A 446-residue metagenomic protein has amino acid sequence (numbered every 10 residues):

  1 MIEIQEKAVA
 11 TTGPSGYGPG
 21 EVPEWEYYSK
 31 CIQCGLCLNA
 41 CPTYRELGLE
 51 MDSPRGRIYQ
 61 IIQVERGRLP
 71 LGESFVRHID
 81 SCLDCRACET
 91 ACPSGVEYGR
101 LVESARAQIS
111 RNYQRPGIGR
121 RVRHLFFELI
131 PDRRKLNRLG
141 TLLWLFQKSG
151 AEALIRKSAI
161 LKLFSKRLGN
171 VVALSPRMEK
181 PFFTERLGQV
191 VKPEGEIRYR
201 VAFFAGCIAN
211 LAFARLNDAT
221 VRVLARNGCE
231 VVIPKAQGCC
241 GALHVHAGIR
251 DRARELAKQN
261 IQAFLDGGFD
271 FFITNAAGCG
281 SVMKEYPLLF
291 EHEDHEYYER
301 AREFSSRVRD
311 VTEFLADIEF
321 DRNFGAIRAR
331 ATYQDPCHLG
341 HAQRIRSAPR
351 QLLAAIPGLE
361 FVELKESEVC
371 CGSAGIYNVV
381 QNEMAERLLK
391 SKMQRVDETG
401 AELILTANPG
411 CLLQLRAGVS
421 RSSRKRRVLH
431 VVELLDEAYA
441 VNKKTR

Functional and structural regions predicted by a protein language model:
I2-G20, Y44-R77, G95-L125, R424-L434: Non-heme iron-sulfur electron-transfer modules
G16-Y28, R68-I79, K192, A225-G228 (+1 more regions): Short, intrinsically disordered, charge-biased short linear motifs at domain edges
E24-Y44, G72, V76-V96, H338 (+1 more regions): Cysteine-centered iron-sulfur cluster-binding motifs in ferredoxin-type domains/subunits of redox enzymes
S29, G48-D52, P70, H244-D251: Alpha-helix capping and helix-loop boundary segments enriched in small/acidic/polar residues
L36-N39, L49-P54, E230-I233: N-terminal glycine-rich anion-binding loops that anchor highly charged ligand groups
L36-N39, Y59, R77, W144 (+1 more regions): Generic structural signal for well-ordered, non-membrane alpha-helices
Y98-R446: Iron-sulfur cluster-binding electron-transfer modules in prokaryotic oxidoreductases
